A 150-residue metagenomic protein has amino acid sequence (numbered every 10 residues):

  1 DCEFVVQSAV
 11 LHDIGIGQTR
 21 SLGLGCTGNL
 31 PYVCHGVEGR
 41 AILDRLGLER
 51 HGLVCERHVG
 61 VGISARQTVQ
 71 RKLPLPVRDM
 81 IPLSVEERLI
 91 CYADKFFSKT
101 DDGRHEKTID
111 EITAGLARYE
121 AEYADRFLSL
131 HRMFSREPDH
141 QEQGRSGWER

Functional and structural regions predicted by a protein language model:
D1-D110: Divalent metal-dependent catalytic cores for phosphoryl transfer on phosphate-bearing substrates
R104-R126: C-terminal/domain-terminus segments
R118-R150: Charged phosphate-binding loop/patch that engages nucleotide di/tri-phosphates or the phosphate backbone of nucleic
